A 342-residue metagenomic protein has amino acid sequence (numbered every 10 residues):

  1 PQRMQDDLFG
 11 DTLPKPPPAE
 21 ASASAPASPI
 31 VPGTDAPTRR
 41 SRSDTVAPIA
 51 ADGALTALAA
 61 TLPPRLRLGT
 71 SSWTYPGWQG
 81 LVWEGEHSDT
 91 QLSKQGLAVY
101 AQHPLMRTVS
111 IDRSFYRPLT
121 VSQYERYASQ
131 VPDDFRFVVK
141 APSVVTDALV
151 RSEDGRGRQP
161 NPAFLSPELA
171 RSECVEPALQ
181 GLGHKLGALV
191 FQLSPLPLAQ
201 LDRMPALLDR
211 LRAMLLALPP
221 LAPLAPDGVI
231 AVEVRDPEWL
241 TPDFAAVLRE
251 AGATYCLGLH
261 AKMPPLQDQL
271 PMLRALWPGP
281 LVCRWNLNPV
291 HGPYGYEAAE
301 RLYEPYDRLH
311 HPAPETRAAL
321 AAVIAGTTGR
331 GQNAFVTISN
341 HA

Functional and structural regions predicted by a protein language model:
P1-A342: Residues lining hydrophobic/aromatic ligand-binding pockets adjacent to catalytic sites
